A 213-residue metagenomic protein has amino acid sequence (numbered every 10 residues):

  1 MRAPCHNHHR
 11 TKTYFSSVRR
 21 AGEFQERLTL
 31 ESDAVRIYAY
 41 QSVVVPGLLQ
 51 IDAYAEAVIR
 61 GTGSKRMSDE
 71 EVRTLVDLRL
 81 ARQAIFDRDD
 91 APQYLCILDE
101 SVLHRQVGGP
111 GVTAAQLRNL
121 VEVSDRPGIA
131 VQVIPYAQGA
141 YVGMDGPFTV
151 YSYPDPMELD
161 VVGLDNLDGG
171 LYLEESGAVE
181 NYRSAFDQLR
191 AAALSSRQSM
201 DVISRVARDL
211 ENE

Functional and structural regions predicted by a protein language model:
M1-H104, D155, E174, S184 (+1 more regions): Interdomain hinge/linker segments and adjacent boundary elements that couple functional modules
I97, G109-E213: C-terminal regulatory/effector modules of DNA-binding transcriptional regulators
